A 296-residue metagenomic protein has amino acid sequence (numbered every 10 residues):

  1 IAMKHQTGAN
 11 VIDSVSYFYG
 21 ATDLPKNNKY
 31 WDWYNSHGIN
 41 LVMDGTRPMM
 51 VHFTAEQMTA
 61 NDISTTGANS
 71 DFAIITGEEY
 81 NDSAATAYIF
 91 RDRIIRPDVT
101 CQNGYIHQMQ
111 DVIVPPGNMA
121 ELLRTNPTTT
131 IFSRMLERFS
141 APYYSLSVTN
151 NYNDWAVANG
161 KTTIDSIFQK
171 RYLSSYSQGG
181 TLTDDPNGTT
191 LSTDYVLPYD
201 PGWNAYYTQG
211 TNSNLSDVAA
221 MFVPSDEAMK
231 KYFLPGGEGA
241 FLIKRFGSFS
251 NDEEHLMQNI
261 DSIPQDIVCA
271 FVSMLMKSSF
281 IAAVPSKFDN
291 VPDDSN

Functional and structural regions predicted by a protein language model:
I1-N296: Mature, structured domains of secreted/extracytosolic soluble proteins
